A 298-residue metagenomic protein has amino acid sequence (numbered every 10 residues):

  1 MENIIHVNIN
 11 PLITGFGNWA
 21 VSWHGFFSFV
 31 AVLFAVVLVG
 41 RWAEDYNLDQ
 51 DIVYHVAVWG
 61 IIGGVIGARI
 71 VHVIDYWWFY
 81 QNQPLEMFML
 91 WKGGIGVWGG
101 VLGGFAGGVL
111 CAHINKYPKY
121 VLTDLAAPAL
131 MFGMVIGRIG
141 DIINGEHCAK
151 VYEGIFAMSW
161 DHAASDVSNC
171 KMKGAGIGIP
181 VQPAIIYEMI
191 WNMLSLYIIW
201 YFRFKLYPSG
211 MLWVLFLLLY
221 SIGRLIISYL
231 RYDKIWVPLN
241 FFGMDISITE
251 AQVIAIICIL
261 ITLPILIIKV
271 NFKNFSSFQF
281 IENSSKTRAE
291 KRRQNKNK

Functional and structural regions predicted by a protein language model:
M1-K298: A feature for loop-to-transmembrane-helix boundaries and adjacent hydrophobic helices in multi-pass integral membrane
